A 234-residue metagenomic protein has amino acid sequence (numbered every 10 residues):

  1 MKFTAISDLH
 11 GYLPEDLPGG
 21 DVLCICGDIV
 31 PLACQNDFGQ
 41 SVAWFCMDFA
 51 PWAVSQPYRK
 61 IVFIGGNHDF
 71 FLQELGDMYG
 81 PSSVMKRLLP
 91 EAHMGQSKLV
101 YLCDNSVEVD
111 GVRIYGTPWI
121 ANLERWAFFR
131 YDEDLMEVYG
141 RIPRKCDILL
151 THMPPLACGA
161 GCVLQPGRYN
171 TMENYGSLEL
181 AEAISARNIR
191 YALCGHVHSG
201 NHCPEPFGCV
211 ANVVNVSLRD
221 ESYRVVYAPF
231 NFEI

Functional and structural regions predicted by a protein language model:
M1-H10, C24-C26, G111-I120, D147-H152 (+1 more regions): Active-site-proximal beta-strand elements of phosphoester/diester hydrolases
I6-V109, G176, S185: Core catalytic region of metal-dependent phosphoesterases/phosphodiesterases, especially metallo-beta-lactamase-like
H10, E15-L17, R125-K145, T151-H152 (+1 more regions): Active-site-proximal loop/helix segments of hydrolase catalytic cores
H10, V30, N67-F70, P118-I120 (+3 more regions): Catalytic metal-binding/acid-base residues of hydrolase active sites
L13-G20, M94, E108-G111, I142-P143 (+2 more regions): Short loop/helix-cap segments at secondary-structure boundaries that form the rim of catalytic
V22, K60, D147-I148, R190-Y191: Short, Asp-centered acidic motifs that coordinate Mg2+ and/or phosphate in catalytic or ligand-binding sites
V30, C34-F45, Y79-P81, L123-A127 (+1 more regions): Active-site-proximal segments of metal-dependent phosphoesterases and phosphodiesterases across multiple
S106-D110, E179-Y191, H198-I234: Binuclear metal-dependent phosphoesterase catalytic core
